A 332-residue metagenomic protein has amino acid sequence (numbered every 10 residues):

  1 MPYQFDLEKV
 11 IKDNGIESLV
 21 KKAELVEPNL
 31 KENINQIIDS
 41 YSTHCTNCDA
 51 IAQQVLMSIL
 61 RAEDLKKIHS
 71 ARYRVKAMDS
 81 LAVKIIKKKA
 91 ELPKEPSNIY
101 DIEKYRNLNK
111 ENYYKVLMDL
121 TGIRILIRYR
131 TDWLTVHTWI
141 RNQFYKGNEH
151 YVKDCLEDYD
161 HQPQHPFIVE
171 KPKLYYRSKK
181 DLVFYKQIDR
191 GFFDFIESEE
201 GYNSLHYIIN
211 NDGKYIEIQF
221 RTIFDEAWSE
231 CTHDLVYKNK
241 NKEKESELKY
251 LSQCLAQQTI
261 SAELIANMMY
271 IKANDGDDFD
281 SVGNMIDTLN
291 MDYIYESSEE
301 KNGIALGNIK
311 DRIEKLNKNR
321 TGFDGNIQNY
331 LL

Functional and structural regions predicted by a protein language model:
P2-C45, D49, N211-L332: An acidic, glycine-/histidine-flanked metal-binding catalytic module
Y3-E103, L117-L120: Intrinsically disordered, low-complexity polar/charged tails and linkers
Q54-M57, K67, N109-E111, G191-F193: Residue-level detector of functional hotspots within protein domains
P93, R106-K110, Y114, S204 (+1 more regions): Surface-exposed peri-terminal alpha-helical interaction modules
N98-N107, I188-I196: Low-complexity, polar-biased intrinsically disordered regions enriched in Pro/Ser/Thr/Gly
N112-V116, T121-G122, L126-Y270: Long beta-strand-rich cores associated with HINT superfamily self-processing modules
